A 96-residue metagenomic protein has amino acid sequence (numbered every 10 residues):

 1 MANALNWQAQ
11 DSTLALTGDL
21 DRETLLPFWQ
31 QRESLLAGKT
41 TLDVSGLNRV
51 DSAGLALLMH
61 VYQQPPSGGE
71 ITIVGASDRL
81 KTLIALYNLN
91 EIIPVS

Functional and structural regions predicted by a protein language model:
A2-W29: STAS-typified acidic loop motif
R22-I93: Amphipathic alpha-helical interaction surfaces in cytosolic regulatory modules
S96: Short beta->alpha connector loops at strand-helix junctions that form conserved, small/polar/Pro-enriched
